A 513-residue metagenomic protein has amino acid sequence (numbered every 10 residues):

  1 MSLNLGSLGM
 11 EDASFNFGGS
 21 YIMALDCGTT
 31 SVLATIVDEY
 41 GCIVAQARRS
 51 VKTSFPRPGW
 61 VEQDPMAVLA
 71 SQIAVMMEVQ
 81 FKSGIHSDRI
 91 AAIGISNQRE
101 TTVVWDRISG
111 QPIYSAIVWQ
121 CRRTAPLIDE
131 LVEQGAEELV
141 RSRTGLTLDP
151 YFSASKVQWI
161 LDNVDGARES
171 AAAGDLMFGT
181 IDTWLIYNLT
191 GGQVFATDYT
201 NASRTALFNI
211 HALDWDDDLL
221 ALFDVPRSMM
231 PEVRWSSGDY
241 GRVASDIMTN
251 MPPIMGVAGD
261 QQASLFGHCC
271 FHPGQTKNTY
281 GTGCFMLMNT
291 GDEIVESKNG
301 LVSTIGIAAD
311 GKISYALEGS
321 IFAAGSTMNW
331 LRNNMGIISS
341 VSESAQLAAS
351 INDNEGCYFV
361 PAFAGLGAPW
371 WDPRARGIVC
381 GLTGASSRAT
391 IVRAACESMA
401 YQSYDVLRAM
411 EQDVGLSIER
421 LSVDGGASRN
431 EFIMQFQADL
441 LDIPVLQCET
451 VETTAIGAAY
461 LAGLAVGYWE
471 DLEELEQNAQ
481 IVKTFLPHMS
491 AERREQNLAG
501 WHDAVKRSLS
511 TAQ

Functional and structural regions predicted by a protein language model:
M1-Y114, S142, M248-G256, L441-V445 (+2 more regions): N-terminal glycine/serine-rich phosphate-binding loop of ATP-dependent small-molecule kinases, especially carbohydrate
L5, E11-F17, M23-L25, A125 (+4 more regions): Active-site core segments that coordinate phosphate-bearing ligands/cofactors across diverse enzyme families
R49-V51, W235, I307, P487: Active-site donor-binding loop signature of nucleotide-sugar glycosyltransferases
F81-V118, T147-S153, I186-N209, R234 (+1 more regions): Short beta-strand-loop/turn "lid" adjacent to the catalytic site in phosphate-handling enzymes
I85-D88, S228, L416: Structured loop/turn residues at beta-strand edges in well-structured enzyme cores
C121: Carbohydrate-associated surface elements
L222-M229: A structural motif corresponding to the C-terminal end of an alpha-helix and its immediate exit/capping segment
M230-D239, A345-A349: Short linear loop/turn motifs
